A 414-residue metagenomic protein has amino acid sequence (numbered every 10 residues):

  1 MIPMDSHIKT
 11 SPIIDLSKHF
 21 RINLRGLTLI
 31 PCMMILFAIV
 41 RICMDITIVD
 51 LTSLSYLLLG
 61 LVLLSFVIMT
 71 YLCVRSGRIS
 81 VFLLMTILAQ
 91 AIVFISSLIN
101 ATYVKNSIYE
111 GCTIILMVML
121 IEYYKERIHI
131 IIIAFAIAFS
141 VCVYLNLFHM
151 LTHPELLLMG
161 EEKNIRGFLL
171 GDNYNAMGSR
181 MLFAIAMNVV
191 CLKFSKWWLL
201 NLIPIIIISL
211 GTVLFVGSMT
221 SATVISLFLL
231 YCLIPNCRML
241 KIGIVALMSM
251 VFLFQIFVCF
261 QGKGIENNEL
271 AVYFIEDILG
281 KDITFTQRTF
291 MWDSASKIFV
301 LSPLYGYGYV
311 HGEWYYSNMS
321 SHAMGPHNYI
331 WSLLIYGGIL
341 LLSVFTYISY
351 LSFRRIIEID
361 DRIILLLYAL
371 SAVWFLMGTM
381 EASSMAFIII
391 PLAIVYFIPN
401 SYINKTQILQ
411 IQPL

Functional and structural regions predicted by a protein language model:
I2-C73, A89-N100, L145, H149-M150 (+1 more regions): N-terminal signal-anchor transmembrane segment
I39-D50, S332, G337, I364-K405: Membrane helix-loop boundary segments at the extracytoplasmic
M44-L54, N100-Y109, G171-G178, I203-P235 (+3 more regions): Helix-loop-helix junctions and helix-breaking kinks within/between transmembrane helices of multi-pass membrane
C73-G77, W198, L240-A246, Y336-F375 (+2 more regions): Hydrophobic transmembrane alpha-helices and their immediate junctions
F82-I92, A101-Y123, I130, A134: Aromatic-anchored transmembrane helix interface
I132-L157, D172-P235: Alpha-helical transmembrane segments of multi-pass inner-membrane proteins
F257-F290, W314: Flexible juxtamembrane loops connecting transmembrane helices in multi-pass membrane enzymes that build or modify
L279-G337: Long extracytoplasmic/lumenal interhelical loops at the membrane interface of multi-pass membrane proteins
